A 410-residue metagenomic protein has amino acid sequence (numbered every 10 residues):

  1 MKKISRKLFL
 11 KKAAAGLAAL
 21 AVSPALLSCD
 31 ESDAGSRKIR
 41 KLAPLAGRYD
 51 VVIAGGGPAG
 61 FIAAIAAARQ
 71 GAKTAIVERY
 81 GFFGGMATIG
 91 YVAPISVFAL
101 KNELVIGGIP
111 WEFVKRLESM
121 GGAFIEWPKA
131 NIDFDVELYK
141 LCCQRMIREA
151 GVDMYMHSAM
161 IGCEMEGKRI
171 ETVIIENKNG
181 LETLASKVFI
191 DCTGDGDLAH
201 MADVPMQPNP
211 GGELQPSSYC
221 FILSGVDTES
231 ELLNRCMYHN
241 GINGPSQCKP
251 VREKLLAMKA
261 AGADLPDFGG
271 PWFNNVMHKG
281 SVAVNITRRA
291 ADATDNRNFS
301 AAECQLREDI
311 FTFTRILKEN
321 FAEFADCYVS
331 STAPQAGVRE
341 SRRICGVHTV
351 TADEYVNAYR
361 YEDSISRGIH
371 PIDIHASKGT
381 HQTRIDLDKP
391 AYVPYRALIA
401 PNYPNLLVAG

Functional and structural regions predicted by a protein language model:
K2, L8-D30: N-terminal export signals
A25-P58, A68-R69: C-terminal segment of N-terminal export signals and the immediately downstream linker at the start of the mature
V52-A54, A63, K168: Membrane-embedded transmembrane-helix bundle of lipid-linked glycan/lipid transferases
P58, D133-E137, C304: Soluble non-cytosolic domains of exported or imported proteins
A66, A72-K73, E78-E166, P216: Conserved N-terminal/central alpha/beta ligand/cofactor-binding core
M156, E164-R169, E176-E182: A conserved hydrophobic secondary-structure block that centers on an alpha-helix together with its immediately flanking
E176, L181-V188, T193-A409: Flavin (FAD/FMN)-binding glycine-rich loop and adjacent Rossmann-like elements that form
